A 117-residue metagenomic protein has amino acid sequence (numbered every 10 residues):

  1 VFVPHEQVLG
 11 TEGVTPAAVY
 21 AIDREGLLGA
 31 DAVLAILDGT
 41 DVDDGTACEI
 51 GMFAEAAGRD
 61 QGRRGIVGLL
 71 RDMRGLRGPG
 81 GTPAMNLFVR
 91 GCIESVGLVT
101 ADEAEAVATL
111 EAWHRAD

Functional and structural regions predicted by a protein language model:
V1-D117: Conserved catalytic or regulatory cores that recognize and/or transform ribose-phosphate-containing ligands
